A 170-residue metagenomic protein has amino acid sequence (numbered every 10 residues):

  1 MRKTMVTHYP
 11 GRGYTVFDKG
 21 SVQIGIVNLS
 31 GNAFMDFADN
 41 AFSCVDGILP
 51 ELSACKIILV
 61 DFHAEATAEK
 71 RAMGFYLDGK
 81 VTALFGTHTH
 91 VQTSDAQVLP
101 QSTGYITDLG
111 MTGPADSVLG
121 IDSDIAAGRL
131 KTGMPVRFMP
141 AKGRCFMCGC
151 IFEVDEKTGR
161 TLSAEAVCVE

Functional and structural regions predicted by a protein language model:
M1-E170: Acidic, metal/ion-coordinating pockets
